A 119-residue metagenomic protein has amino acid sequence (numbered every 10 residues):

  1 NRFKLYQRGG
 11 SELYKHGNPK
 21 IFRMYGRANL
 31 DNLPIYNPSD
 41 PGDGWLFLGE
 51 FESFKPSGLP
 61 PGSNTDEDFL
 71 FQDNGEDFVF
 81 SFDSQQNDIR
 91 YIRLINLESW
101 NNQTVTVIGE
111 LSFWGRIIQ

Functional and structural regions predicted by a protein language model:
N1-G42, N74-Q119: Aromatic, loop-rich ligand-recognition surfaces of beta-strand-rich domains
G42-S81: Extracellular carbohydrate recognition and processing domains and analogous Trp-centered ligand-binding platforms
